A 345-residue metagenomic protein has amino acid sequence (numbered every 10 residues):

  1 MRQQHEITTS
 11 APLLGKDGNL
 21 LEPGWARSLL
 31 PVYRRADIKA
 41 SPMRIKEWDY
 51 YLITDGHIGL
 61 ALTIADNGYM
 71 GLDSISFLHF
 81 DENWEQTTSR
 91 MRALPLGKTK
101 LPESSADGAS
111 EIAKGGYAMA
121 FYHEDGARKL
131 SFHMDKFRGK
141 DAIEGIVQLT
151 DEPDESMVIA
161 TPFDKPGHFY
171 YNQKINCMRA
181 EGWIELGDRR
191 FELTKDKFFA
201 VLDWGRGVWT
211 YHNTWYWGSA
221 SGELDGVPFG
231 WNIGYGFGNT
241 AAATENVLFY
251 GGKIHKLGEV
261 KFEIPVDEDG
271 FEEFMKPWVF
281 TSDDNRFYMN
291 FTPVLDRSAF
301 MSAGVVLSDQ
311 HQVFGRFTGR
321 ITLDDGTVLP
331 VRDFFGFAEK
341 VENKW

Functional and structural regions predicted by a protein language model:
M1-W345: Structured soluble/peripheral alpha/beta segments that form catalytic or ligand/cofactor-binding pockets
